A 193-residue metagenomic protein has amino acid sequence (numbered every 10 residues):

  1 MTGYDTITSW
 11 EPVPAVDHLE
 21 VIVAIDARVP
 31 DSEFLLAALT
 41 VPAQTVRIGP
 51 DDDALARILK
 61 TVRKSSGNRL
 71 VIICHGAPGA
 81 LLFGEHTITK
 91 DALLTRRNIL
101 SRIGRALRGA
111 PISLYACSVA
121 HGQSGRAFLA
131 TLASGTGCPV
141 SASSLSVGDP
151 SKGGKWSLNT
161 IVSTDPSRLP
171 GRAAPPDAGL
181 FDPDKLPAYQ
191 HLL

Functional and structural regions predicted by a protein language model:
T2-K64: A domain-level signal for caspase-like cysteine endopeptidase catalytic cores and their zymogen-processing architecture
E20, P111, K155: A residue-level signal for beta-strand positions that form part of recognition/binding surfaces within mature
I25, A116, T160: Pocket-edge structural micro-motifs
D31-F34, R57, R102, S157 (+1 more regions): Exposed alpha-helical structural elements
A38, T61, A106, G135 (+1 more regions): Residues that form generic nucleotide/phosphate-binding pockets
R69, I73, P78-S151: Catalytic cores of nucleophile-dependent amide-cleaving enzymes
A142-L193: Caspase-like cysteine protease fold
